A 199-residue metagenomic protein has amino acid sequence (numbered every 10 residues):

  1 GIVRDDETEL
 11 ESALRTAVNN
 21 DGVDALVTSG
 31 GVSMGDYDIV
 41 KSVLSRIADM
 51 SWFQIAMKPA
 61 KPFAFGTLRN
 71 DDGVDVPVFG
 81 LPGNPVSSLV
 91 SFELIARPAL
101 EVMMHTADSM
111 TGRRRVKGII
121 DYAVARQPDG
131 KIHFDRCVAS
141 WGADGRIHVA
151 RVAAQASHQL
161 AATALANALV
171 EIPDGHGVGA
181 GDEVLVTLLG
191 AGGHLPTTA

Functional and structural regions predicted by a protein language model:
G1-I47: N-terminal small/polar loop signature for handling phosphorylated ligands or for N-terminal nucleophile
V43-A199: Flexible glycine/proline-rich
